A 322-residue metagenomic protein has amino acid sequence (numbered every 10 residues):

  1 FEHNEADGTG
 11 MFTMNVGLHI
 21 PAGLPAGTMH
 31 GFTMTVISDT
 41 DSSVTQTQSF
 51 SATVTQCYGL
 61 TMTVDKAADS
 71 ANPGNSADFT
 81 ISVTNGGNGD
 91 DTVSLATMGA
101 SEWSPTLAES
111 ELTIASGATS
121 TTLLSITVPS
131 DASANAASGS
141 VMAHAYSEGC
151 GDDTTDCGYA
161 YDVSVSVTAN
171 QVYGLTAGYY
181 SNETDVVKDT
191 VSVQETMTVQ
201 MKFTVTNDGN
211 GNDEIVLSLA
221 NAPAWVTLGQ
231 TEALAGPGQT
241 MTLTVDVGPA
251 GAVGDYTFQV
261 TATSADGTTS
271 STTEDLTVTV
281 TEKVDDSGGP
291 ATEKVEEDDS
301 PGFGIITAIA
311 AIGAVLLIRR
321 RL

Functional and structural regions predicted by a protein language model:
F1-I306, A311-L322: Long beta-sheet-rich domains in secretory-pathway and surface-associated proteins
